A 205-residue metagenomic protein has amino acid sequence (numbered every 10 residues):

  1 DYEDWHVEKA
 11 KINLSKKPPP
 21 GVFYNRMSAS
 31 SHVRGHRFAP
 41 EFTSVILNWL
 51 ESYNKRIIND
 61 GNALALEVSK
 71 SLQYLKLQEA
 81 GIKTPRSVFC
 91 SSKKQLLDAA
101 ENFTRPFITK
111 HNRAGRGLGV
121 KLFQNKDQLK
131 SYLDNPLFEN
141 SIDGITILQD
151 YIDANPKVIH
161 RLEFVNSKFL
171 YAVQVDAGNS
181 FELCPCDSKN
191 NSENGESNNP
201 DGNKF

Functional and structural regions predicted by a protein language model:
Y2-R86, L97: Conserved N-proximal alpha/beta basic substrate-recognition cap immediately N-terminal to, or forming the N-lobe
D4-H6, N59, F89-S91, Q124 (+1 more regions): Short loop/edge segments at beta-strand edges and connector loops that shape dinucleotide/nucleotide cofactor-binding
K9-I12, K93-K94, Q149-D153: Short, solvent-exposed loop/turn elements at beta->coil junctions and helix N-caps that rim active or binding pockets
P18-G21, L72-K76, N102-R105, R161-S167: Short, surface-exposed amphipathic charged segments that create phosphate/polyanion-binding patches used for binding
V22-R26, I108, I147: Structural motif
R26, C90, V175: Conserved residues at the C-terminal ends of beta-strands
L72-F123: Hydrophobic alpha-helical segments and helix pairs
L118-F205: Phosphate-binding site of ATP-dependent enzymes
